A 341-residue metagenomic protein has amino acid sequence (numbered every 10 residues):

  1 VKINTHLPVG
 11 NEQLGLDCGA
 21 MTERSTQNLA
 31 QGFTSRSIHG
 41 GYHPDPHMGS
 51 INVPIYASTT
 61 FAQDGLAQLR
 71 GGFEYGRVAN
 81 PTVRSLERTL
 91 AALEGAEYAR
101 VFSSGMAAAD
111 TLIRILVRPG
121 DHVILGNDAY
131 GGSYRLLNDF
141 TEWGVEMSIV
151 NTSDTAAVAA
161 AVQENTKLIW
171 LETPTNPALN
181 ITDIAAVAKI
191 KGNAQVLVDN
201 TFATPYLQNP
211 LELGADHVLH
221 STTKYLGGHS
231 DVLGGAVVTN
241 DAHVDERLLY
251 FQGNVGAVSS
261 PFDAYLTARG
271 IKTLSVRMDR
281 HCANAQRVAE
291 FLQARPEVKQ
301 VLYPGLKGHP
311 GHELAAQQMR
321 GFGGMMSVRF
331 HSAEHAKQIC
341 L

Functional and structural regions predicted by a protein language model:
K2, N11-D17: Short, positively charged and aromatic/hydrophobic N-terminal segments
C18-N80, L86-T89: N-terminal "arm"/small-domain region of PLP-dependent enzymes with the aminotransferase-like
T22-L29, Y98-E297, L302, G308 (+1 more regions): Conserved PLP-enzyme active-site core in the AAT-like
S50, A285, P296, M319-G323: Short gly/pro-enriched beta-turn/loop segments at secondary-structure junctions
T60-T111, G132-D139: Conserved N-terminal alpha-helix of the aminotransferase class I/II PLP-enzyme fold
A62-L66, V244-D245, L274, A333-A336: Short, acidic Gly/Pro/Ser/Thr-rich loop/turn segments
Q300-L341: Conserved PLP-binding catalytic core of the aspartate aminotransferase-like
